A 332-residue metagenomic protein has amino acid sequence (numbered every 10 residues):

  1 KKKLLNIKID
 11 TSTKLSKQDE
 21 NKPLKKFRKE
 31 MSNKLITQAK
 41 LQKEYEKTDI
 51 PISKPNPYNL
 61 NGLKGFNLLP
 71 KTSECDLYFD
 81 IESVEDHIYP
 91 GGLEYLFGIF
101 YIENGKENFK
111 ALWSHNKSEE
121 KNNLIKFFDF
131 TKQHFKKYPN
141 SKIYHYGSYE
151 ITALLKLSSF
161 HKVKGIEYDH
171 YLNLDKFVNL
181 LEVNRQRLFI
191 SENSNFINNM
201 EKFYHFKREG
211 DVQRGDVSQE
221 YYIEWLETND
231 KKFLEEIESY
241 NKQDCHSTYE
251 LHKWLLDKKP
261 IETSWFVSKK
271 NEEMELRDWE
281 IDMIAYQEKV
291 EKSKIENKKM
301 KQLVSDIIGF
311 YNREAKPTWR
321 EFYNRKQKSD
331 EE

Functional and structural regions predicted by a protein language model:
K1-K40: Helix-hairpin-helix
K1-T11, E192, M200-K270: Acidic, Mg2+-coordinating catalytic module of metal-dependent nucleases/exonucleases that use a two-metal-ion mechanism
K2-N6, P70-K71, I81-S83, Q327-E332: C-terminal accessory/binding modules appended to enzymatic or scaffolding proteins
I9, E20, E82-V84, I102-N104 (+3 more regions): An acidic- and aromatic-residue-enriched active-site/binding cleft used to recognize and process polar
K47-N140, S159-V163: Conserved RNase H-like, two-metal-ion catalytic cores of nucleic-acid enzymes
G65-L69, E74, Y78-P90, Y95-L96 (+2 more regions): RNase H-like, metal-dependent nuclease domains and their acidic two-metal-ion catalytic environment used
I99-Y101, F109-E220: Conserved DEDDh/DEDDy metal-dependent 3′-5′ exonuclease domain
F266-E332: Accessory interdomain/linker segments of ATP-dependent helicases and helicase-like nucleic-acid enzymes that mediate
